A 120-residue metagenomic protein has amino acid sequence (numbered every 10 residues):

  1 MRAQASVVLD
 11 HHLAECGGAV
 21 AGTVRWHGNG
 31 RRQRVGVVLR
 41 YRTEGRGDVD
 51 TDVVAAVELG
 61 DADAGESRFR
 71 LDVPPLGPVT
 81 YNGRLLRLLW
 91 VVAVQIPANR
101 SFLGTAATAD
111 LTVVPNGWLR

Functional and structural regions predicted by a protein language model:
M1-R120: C-terminal beta-sandwich interaction modules and adjacent acidic, Ser/Thr/Pro/Gly-rich low-complexity tails used
